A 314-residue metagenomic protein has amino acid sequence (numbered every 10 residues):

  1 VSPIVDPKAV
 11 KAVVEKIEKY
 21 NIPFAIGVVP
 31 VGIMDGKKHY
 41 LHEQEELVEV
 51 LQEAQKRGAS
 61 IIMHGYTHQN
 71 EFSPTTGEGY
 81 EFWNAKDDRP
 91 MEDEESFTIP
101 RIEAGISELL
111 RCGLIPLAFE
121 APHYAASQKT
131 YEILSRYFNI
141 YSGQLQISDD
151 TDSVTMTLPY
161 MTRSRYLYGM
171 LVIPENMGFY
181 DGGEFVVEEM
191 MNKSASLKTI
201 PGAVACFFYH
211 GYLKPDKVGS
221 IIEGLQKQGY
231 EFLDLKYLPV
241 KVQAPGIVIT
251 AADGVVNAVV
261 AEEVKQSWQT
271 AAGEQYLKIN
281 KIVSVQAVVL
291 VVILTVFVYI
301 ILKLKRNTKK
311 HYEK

Functional and structural regions predicted by a protein language model:
V1, I26-P30, M63-T67, E120-H123 (+1 more regions): A cross-domain feature marking catalytic cores of carbohydrate-active enzymes and several ubiquitous metabolic/repair
V1-A12, T67, E81-K86, P90-M91 (+5 more regions): Boundary/entry segment of secreted carbohydrate-active catalytic domains
V1-I4, L109-A118, Q128-Y131, P174-L238: Catalytic grooves of carbohydrate-active enzymes
V1-S60: Active-site beta->alpha N-cap acidic-glycine motif
K8-A12, H42-L51, Q128-K129, Q146-R165 (+1 more regions): Alpha-helical scaffolding within the catalytic cores of extracellular/periplasmic polymer-degrading hydrolases
E15-V28, N139-Y160, T199-A287, F297-E313: C-terminal domain-boundary segment and adjacent tail
H39, E92-R163, L213-G219: Catalytic domains of cell-wall/extracellular-matrix polysaccharide-remodeling enzymes, centered on de-N-acetylation
Q69-R111, V154-T199: Alpha-helical scaffold elements lining the catalytic groove of polysaccharide deacetylases
